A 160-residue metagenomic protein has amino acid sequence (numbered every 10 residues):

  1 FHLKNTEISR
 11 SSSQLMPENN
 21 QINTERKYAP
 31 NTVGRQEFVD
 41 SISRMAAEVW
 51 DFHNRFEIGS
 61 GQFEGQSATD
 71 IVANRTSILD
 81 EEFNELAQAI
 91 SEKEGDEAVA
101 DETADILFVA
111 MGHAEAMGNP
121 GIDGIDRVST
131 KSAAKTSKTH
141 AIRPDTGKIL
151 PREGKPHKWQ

Functional and structural regions predicted by a protein language model:
H2-L3: Short hydrophobic targeting helices and cationic amphipathic motifs that mediate membrane/organellar targeting
L15-Q160: Flexible "arm" and connector segments at domain edges
